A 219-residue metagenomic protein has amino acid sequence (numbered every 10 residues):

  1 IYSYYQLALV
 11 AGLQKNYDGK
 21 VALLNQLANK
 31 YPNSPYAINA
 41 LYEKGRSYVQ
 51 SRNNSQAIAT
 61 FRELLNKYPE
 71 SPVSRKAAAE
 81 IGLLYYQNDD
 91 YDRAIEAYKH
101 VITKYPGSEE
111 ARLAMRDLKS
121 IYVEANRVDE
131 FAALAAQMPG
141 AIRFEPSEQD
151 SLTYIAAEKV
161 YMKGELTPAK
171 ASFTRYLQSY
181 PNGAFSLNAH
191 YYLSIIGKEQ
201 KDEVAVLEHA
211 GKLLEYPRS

Functional and structural regions predicted by a protein language model:
I1-S219: Acidic, polar-rich low-complexity tracts and alpha-helical solenoid repeat scaffolds
